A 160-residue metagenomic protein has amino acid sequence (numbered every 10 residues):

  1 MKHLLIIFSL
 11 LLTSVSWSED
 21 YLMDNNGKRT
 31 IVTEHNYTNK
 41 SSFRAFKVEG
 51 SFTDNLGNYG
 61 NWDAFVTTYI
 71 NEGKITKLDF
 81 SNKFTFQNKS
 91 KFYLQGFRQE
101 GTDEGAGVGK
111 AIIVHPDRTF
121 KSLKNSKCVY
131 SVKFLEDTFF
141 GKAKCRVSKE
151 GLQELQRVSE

Functional and structural regions predicted by a protein language model:
L4-T13: Sec-dependent N-terminal signal peptides
W17-E160: Beta-strand-enriched cores of mature, soluble protein domains
